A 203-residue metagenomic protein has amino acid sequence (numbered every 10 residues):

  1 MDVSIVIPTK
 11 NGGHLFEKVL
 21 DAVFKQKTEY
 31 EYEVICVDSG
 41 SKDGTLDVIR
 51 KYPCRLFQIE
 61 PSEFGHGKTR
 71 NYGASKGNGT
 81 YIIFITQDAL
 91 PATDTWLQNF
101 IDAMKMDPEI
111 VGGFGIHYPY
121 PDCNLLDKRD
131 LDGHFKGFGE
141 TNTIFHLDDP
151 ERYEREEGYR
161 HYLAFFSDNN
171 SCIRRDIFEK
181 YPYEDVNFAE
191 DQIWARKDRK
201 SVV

Functional and structural regions predicted by a protein language model:
D21-E31: Short, acidic, metal-binding catalytic loop of nucleotide-sugar glycosyltransferases
E31-G40, I59: Short beta-strand/loop segment that forms part of the nucleotide-sugar
D38-L46, A89-L90: A conserved acidic beta->alpha catalytic loop
E60-G77, N99: Glycine-rich, basic loop-to-helix element that forms the pyrophosphate-binding segment of sugar-nucleotide handling
I82: Short aromatic/hydrophobic "clamp" motif used to bind/position activated sugar donors
L90, T95-F135: Conserved donor NDP-sugar-binding/catalytic core segment of glycosyltransferases
D149-I173, N187: A recurrent flexible, glycine/aromatic-enriched loop bordering the glycosyltransferase active site that acts as
F166, S171, I177-Y181, V186-V203: A short, conserved alpha-helix in the catalytic core of glycosyltransferases
